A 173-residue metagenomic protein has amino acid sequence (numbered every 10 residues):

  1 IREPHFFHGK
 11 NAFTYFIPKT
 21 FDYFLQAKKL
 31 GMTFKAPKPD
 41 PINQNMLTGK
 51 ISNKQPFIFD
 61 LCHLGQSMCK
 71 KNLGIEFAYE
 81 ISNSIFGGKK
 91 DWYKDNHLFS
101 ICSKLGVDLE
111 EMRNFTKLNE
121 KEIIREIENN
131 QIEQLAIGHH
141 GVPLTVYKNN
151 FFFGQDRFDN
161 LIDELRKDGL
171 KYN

Functional and structural regions predicted by a protein language model:
I1-I85, Y172: Structural alpha/beta surface segment adjacent to cysteine/selenocysteine redox centers across thiol/disulfide enzymes
E76-N173: C-terminal cap of thioredoxin/glutaredoxin-like
